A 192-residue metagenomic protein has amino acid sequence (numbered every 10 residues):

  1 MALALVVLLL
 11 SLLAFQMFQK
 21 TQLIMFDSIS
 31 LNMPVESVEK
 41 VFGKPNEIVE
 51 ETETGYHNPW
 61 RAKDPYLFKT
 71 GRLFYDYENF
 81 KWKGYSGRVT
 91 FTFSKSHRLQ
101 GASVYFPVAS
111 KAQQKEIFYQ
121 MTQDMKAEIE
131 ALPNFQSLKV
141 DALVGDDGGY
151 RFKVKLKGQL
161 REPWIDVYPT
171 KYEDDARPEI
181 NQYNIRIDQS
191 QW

Functional and structural regions predicted by a protein language model:
A2-Q16: Hydrophobic membrane-insertion alpha-helices, especially the h-region of bacterial N-terminal signal peptides
A14-I24: Transmembrane-cytosolic junction motif
L23-W60, S96-W192: Non-cytosolic coordination micro-motifs
E50-G84: Extracytoplasmic/periplasmic/luminal assembly and interaction segments in envelope/secretory/respiratory proteins
D64-Y66, T90-T92, D141-L143: Short, exposed beta-strand/loop patches in secreted or surface proteins that constitute
G84-R88, H97-L99: Extracytoplasmic
R88-F93, P169: Hydrophobic/aromatic beta-strand elements that line small-molecule binding cavities or substrate pockets in beta-rich
